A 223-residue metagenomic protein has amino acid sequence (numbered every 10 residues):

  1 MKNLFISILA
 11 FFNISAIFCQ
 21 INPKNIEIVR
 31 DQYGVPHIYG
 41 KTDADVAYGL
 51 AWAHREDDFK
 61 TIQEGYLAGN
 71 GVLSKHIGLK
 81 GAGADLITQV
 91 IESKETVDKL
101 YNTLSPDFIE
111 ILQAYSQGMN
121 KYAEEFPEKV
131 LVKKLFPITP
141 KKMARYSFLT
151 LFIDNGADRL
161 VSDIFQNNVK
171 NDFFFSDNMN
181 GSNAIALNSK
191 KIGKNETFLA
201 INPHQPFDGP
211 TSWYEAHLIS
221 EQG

Functional and structural regions predicted by a protein language model:
M1-I21: Bacterial Sec-dependent N-terminal signal peptides
N22-G223: Substrate-recognition/specificity elements adjacent to catalytic centers across diverse enzyme folds
